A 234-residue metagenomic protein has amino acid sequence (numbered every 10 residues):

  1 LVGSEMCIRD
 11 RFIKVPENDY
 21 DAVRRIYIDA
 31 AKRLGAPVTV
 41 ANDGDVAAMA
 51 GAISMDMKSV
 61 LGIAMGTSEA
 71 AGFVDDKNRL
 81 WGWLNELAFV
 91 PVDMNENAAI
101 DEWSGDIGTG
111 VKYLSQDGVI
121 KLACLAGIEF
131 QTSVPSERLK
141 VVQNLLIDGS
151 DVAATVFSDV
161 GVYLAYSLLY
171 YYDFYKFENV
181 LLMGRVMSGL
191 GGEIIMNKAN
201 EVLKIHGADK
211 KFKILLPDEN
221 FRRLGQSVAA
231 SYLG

Functional and structural regions predicted by a protein language model:
S4-E5, R9-V60, N95, G191-I205 (+1 more regions): Glycine-rich phosphate-binding loop and adjoining helix at the ATP-binding site of ATP-dependent phosphoryl-transfer
E17-N18, A22, G35-A41, M49-D151: Glycine/GP-enriched mid-protein hinge/lid loop-to-helix segment characteristic of carbohydrate kinases
D45, S68, M187: Catalytic metal-binding/acid-base residues of hydrolase active sites
T155-F177, A229, L233: Phosphate/ATP-binding catalytic cores across multiple sugar-kinase/actin-like superfamilies, primarily ASKHA
Y171, Y175-V202: Glycine-rich phosphate-binding loops at beta-strand->alpha-helix junctions
K204-G234: Conserved glycine-rich phosphate/nucleotide-binding loop and adjacent Mg2+-coordinating catalytic segment
